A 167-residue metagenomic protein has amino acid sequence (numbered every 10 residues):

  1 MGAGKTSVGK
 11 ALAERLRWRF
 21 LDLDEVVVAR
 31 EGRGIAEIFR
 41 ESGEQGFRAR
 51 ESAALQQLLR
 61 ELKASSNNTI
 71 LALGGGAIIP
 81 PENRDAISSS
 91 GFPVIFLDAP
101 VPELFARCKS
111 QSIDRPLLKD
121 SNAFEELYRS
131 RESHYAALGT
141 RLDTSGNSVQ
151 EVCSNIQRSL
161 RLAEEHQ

Functional and structural regions predicted by a protein language model:
M1: The conserved Walker
G4: Conserved glycine(s) of the Walker
S7, R15, N68, P93 (+1 more regions): NTP-dependent small-molecule kinase module
E14-E25: Post-Walker A helix-loop "phosphate-sensing" segment adjacent to the P-loop in P-loop NTPases
L23-S88, H134: ATP-dependent small-molecule kinase phosphotransfer cores that center on conserved nucleotide phosphate-binding segments
G74-I78, P100-P102, N147: Short glycine-rich anion-binding loops that position phosphate/pyrophosphate groups of nucleotides and phosphorylated
S89-S133: A glycine- and Lys/Arg-enriched "phosphate-lid" helix/loop adjacent to the NTP-binding pocket of small-molecule kinases
